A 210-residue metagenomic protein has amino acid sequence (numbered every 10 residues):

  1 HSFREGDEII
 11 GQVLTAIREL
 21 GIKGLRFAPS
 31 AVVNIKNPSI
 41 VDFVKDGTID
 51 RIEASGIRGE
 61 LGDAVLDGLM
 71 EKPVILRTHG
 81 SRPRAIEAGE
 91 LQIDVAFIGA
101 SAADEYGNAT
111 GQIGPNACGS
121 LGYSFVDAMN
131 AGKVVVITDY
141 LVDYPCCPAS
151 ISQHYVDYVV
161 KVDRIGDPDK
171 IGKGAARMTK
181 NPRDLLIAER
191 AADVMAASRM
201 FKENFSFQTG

Functional and structural regions predicted by a protein language model:
H1-G210: Conserved alpha/beta enzyme-core scaffold
